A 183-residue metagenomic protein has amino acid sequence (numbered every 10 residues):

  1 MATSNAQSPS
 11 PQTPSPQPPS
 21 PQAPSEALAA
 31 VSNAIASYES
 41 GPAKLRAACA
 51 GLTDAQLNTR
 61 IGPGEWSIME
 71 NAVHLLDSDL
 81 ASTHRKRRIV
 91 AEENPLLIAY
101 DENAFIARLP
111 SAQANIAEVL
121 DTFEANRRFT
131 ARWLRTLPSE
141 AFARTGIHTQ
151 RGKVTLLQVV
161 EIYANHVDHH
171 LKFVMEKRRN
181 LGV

Functional and structural regions predicted by a protein language model:
M1-A34, N58, S78-F123, R178-V183: Short, helix-capping/interhelical loops that line the mouth of catalytic, cofactor-, or ligand-binding pockets
A2-S4, N58-E102, R128-A131, R135 (+2 more regions): Short, contiguous alpha-helical
A27-N33, K44, T53, D101 (+3 more regions): General structural signal for secondary-structure boundaries
L28-E39, E65, M69-A72, I116-L120 (+1 more regions): Amphipathic, non-membrane alpha-helical segments in soluble helical-bundle scaffolds
S37-R46, F105-A143, Y163: Acidic/histidine-rich alpha-helical segments that form the ligand environment of transition-metal centers
S40-P42, A47, G51-D54, R60-G62: A glycine-rich, hydrophobic loop/mini-helix early in the fold
